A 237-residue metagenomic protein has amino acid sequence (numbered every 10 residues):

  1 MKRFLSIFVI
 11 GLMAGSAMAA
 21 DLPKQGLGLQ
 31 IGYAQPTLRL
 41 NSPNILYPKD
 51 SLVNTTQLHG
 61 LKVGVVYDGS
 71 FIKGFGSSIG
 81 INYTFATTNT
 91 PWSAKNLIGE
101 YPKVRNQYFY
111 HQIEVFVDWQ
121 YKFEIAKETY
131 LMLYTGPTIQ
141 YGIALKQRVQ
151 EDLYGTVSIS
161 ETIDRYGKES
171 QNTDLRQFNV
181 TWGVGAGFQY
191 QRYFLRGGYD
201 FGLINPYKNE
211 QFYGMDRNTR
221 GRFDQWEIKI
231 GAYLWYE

Functional and structural regions predicted by a protein language model:
M1-K24, W235-E237: Cleavable N-terminal export/targeting peptides
A19-G64, Y233-E237: Short glycine/proline- and aromatic-enriched beta-strand/turn motifs that initiate or cap beta-hairpins
L22, S70-G74, E124-E128, Q191-Y193 (+1 more regions): Outer-membrane beta-barrel channels and translocator barrels
P23, K73-S78, T84-A86, K103-R105: Contiguous, function-dense segments enriched for cysteine-driven chemistry and partner/ligand-binding capacity
L29-Y33, L61-G69, I81-Y83, V115-Y121 (+4 more regions): Residues on the lipid-exposed face of transmembrane beta-strands in outer-membrane beta-barrel proteins
T37-L58, F85-Q112, Q140-G183, L203-E227: Extracellular/periplasm-exposed beta-strand and loop segments of Gram-negative cell-envelope proteins, dominated by
N106-K122, A126-K146: Structural signature of Gram-negative outer-membrane beta-barrels, strongest in the C-terminal barrel of TonB-dependent
N179, Q189-Y193, D200-I204: Short Gly/Pro-enriched loop/turn and capping motifs at secondary-structure junctions
